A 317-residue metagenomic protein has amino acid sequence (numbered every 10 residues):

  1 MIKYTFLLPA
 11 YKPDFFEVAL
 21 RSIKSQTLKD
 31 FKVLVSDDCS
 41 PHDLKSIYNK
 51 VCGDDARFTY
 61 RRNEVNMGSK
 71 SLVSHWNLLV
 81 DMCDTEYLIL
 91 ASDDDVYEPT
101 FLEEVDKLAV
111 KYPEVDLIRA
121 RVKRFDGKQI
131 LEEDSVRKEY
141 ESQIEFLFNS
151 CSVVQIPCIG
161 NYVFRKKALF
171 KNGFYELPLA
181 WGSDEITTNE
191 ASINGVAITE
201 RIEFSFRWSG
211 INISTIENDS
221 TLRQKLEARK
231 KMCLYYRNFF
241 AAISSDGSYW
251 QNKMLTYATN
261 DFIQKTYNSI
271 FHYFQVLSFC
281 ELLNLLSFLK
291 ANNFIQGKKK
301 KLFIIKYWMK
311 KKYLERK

Functional and structural regions predicted by a protein language model:
F6-P9, E141-Q224: Conserved nucleotide-sugar donor-binding catalytic segment
K12-S25: Short, well-formed alpha-helical segments that are part of the catalytic scaffolds of diverse glycosyltransferases
K24-E64: Acidic donor-binding segment of Leloir-type glycosyltransferases
E64-C83: Glycine-rich, basic loop-to-helix element that forms the pyrophosphate-binding segment of sugar-nucleotide handling
L88: Short aromatic/hydrophobic "clamp" motif used to bind/position activated sugar donors
T100-E133: Conserved donor NDP-sugar-binding/catalytic core segment of glycosyltransferases
E141, E145, S150-C151, I202-G210 (+2 more regions): Catalytic core of nucleotide-sugar-dependent glycosyltransferases
N260-K317: Membrane-interface aromatic/basic loop that binds lipid-linked glycans or pyrophosphate carriers, typified by
